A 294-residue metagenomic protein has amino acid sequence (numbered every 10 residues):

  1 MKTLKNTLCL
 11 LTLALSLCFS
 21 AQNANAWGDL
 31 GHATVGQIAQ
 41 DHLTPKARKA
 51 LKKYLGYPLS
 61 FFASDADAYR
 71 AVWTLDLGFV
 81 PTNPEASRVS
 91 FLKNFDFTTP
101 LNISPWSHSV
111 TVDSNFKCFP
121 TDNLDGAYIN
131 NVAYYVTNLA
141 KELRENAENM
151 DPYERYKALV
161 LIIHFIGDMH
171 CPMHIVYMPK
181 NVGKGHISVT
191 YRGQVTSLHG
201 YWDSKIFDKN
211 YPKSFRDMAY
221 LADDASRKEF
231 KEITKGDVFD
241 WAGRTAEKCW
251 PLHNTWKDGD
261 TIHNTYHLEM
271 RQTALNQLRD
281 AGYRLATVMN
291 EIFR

Functional and structural regions predicted by a protein language model:
M1-K2, N23-N25: Basic/polar N-terminal segments that are highly enriched at the extreme N-terminus, encompassing both cleavable
M1-L11: Bacterial N-terminal signal peptides that target proteins for export
C9-S20: Bacterial N-terminal signal peptides
N25-F165, P172, Y177-R294: N-terminal, motif-rich segments that launch catalysis or mediate targeting to/interaction with membranes, typified by
